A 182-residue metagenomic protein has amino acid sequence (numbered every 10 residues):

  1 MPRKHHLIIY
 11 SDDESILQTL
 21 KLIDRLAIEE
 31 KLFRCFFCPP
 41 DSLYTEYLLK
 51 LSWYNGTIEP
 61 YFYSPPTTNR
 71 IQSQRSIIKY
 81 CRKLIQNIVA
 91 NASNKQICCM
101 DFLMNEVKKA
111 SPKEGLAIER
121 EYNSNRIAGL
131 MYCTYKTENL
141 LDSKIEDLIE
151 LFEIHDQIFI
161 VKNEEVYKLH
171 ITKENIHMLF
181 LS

Functional and structural regions predicted by a protein language model:
M1-S182: Non-catalytic regulatory/interaction regions at protein termini and inter-domain linkers
